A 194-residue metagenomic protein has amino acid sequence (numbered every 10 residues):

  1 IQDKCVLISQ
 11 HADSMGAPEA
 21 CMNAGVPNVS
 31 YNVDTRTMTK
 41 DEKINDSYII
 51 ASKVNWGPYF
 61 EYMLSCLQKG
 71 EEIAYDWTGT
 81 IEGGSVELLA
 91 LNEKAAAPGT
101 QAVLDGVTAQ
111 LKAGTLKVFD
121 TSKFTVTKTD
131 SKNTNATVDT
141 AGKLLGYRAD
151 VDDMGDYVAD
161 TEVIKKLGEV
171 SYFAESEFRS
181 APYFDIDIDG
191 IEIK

Functional and structural regions predicted by a protein language model:
I1-K194: A residue-level marker of the well-folded mature domains of exported/periplasmic proteins
